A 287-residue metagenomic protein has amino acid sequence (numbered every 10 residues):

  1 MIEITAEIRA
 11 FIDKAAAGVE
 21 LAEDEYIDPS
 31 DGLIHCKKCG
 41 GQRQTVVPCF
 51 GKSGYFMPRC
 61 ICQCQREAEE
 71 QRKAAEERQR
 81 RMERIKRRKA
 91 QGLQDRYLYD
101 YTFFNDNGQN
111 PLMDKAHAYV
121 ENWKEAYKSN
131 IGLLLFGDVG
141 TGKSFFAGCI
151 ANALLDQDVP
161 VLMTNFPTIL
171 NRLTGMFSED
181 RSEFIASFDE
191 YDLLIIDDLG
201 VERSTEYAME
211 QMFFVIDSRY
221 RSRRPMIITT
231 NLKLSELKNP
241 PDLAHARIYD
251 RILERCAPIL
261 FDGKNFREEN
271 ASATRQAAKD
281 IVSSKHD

Functional and structural regions predicted by a protein language model:
M1-N107, E269-D287: A short, basic N-terminal segment
Q91-L133: Pre-Walker A (pre-P-loop) alpha-helix and adjacent loop at the N terminus of AAA/AAA+ ATPase modules, a conserved
P111-V120, K128, A151-Y191, R203-E210: Short glycine-rich substrate-engagement loop in P-loop NTPases that contacts/grips substrate
Y127-A147: Walker A/P-loop nucleotide-binding motif
L133, L162, I195, I227 (+1 more regions): Hydrophobic/aromatic beta-strand patches that form the interior of the parallel beta-sheet core in alpha/beta enzyme
V159-P160, E190-L193, S222-I228: Loop/turn-to-beta-strand initiation segments
N171-L173, E202-D287: Replace "adjacent to P-loop NTPase cores in ATP/GTP-dependent enzymes" with "adjacent to NTP-binding cores
D198-L199: Walker B catalytic acidic pair
